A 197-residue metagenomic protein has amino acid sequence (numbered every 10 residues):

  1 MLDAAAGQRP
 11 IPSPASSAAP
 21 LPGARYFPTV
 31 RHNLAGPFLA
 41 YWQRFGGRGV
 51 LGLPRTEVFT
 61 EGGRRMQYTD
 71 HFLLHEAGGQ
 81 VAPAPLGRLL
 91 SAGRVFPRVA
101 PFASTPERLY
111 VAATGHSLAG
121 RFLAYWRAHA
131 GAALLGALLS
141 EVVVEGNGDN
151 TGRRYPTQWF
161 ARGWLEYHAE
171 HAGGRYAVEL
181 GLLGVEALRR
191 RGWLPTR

Functional and structural regions predicted by a protein language model:
M1-R197: Extended, compositionally biased repeat/scaffold regions that form elongated interaction surfaces
